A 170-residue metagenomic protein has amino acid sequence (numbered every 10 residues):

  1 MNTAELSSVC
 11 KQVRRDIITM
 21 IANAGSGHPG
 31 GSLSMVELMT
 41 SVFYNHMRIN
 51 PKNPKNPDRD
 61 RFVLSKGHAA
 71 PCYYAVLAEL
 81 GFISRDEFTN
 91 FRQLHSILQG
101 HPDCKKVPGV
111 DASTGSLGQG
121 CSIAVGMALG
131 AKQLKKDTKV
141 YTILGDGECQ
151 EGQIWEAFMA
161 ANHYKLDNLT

Functional and structural regions predicted by a protein language model:
M1-V13: N-terminal hydrophobic or amphipathic helices/low-complexity stretches enriched in small/hydrophobic/Pro/Gly
S7, H28-P29, V63: A generic helix-loop boundary/linker signal
C10-S26: N-terminal capping segment at the start of a domain
I17-M20, S32-H163: Cofactor-binding active-site loop characterized by glycine-rich and histidine/acidic residues
G25-L33: Structural motif
H163-T170: A short, conserved beta-to-alpha structural element at the edge of catalytic cores that scaffolds binding
